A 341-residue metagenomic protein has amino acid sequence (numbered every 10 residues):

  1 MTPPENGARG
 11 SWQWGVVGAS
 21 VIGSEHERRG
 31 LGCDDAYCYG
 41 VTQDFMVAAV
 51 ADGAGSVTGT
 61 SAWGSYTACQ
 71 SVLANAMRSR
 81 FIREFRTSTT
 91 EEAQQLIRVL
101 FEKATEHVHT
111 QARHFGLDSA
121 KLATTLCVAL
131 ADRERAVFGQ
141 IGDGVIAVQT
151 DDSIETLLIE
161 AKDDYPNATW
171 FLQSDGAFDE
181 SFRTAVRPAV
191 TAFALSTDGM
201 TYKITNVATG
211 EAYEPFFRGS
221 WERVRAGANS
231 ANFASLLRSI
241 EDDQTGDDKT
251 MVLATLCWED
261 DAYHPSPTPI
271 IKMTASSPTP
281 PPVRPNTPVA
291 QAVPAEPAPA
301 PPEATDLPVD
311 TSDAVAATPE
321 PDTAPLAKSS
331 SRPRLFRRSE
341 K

Functional and structural regions predicted by a protein language model:
M1-M77, G144, D175-A177, T184 (+1 more regions): N-terminal entry segment of metal-dependent catalytic domains or homologous docking segments
M1-T2, S174-K341: C-terminal catalytic subdomain
V17-L31, T105-L117, V145-P188, V224-D242 (+1 more regions): PP2C/PPM family metal-dependent serine/threonine protein phosphatase catalytic domain, recognizing the conserved
G30-V41, S119-R133, V137, K162-T205: Acidic loop->beta-strand submotif enriched in PP2C/PPM serine/threonine phosphatases
V41-D44, L130-R135, G142, Q149-S153 (+1 more regions): Short acidic-glycine loop/turn motifs at beta-strand connectors
A48-D52, G139, A194-S196: Short hydrophobic beta-strand that contains or immediately precedes a catalytic carboxylate
Q70-H107, R113, E214-A234: Helix-loop-helix
F85-A147, F182-R187, D243: Catalytic core of PPM/PP2C metal-dependent serine/threonine phosphatase domains
